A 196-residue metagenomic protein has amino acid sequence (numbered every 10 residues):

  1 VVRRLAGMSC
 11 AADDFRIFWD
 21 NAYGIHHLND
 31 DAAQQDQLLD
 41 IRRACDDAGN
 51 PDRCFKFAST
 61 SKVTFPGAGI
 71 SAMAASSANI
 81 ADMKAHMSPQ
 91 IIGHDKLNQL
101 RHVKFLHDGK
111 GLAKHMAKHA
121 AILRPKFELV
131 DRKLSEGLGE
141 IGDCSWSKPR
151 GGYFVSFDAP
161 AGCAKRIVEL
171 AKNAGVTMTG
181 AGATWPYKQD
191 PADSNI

Functional and structural regions predicted by a protein language model:
V1-I196: PLP-dependent class I/II
